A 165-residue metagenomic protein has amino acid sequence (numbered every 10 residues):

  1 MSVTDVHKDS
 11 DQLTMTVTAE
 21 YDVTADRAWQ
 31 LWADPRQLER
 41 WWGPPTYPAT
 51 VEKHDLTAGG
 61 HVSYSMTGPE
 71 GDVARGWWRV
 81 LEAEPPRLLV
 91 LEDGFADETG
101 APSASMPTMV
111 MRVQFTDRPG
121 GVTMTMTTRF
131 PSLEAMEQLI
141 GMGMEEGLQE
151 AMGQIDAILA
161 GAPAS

Functional and structural regions predicted by a protein language model:
M1-P48: Hydrophobic ligand-binding cavity/cleft-lining segments
Q12-E20, A25, A49, H61 (+4 more regions): Intrinsic-disorder/low-complexity, polar/charged segments enriched in Ser/Thr/Lys/Arg/Asp/Glu/Gln
T16, R36-R75, A164: Short beta-edge strand/loop motif at the mouth of beta-sheet-based domains
V17-A19, V51-H54, G76-E82, T108-T116: Hydrophobic/aromatic beta-strand elements that line small-molecule binding cavities or substrate pockets in beta-rich
A25-D26, D55-T57, L81-L88, Q114-T123: A short, structured loop/turn motif at beta-sheet edges
A28, L38, V62-Y64, V80 (+5 more regions): Hydrophobic pocket/interface hotspot
E92, E98-E146: Beta-strand/loop substructures that line and gate deep hydrophobic ligand-binding cavities in soluble
A157-S165: Generic C-terminal helix-cap and adjacent flexible tail
